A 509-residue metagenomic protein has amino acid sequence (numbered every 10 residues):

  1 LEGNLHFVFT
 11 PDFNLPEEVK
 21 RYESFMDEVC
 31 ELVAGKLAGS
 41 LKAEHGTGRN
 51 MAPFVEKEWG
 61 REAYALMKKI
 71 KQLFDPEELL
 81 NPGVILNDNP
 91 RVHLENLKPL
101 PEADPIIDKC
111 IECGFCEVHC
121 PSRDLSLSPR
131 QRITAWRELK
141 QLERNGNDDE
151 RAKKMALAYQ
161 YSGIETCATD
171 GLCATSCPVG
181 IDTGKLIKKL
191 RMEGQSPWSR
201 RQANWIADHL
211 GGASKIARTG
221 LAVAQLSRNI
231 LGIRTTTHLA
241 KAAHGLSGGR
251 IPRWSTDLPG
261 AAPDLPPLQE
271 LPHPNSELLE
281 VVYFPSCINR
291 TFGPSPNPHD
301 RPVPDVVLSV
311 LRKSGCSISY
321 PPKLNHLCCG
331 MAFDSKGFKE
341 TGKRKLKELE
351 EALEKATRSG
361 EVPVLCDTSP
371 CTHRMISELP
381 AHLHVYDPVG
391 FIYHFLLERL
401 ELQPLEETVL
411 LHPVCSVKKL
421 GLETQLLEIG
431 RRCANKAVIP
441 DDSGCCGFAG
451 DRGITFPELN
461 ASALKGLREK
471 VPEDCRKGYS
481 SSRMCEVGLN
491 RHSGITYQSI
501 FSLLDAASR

Functional and structural regions predicted by a protein language model:
L1-K109, S128, M192: Conserved glycine-rich FAD pyrophosphate-binding loop
L5-P11, V19, A52-E56, I85 (+10 more regions): Short acidic, glycine/serine/threonine-rich loops at helix termini
F7-F9, I70, D75, C120 (+5 more regions): Conserved structural-core and active-site-/substrate-pathway-adjacent residues in large, well-folded domains of enzymes
D75, P82, G184-R509: Iron-sulfur cluster-binding electron-transfer modules in prokaryotic oxidoreductases
L79-V84, F115-L139, T166-E193, R374 (+2 more regions): Iron-sulfur cluster-binding cysteine motifs and their immediate structural context in ferredoxin-like electron-transfer
L86, R123-Y159, G180-I206, Q498-L504: Non-heme iron-sulfur electron-transfer modules
V92-E112, G146-T169: Ferredoxin-like iron-sulfur electron-transfer modules
I107-C113, E117, Y161-A174, H326 (+2 more regions): Residues immediately within or flanking Cys/His clusters that coordinate Zn2+ in small zinc-binding modules
